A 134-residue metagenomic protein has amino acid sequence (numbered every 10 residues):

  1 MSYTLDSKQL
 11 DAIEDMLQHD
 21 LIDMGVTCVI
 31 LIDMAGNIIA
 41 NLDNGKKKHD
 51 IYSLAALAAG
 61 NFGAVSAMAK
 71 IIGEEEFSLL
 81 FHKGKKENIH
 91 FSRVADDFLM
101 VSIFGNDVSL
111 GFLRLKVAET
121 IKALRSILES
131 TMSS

Functional and structural regions predicted by a protein language model:
M1-C28, A35-S134: Acidic, low-complexity cytosolic segments
